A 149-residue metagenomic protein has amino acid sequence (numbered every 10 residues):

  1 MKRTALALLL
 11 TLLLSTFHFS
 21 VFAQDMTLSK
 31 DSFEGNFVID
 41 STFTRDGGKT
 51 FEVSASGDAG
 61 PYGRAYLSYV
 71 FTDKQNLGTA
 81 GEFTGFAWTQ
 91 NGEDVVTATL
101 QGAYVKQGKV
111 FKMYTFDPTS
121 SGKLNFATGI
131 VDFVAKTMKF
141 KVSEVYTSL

Functional and structural regions predicted by a protein language model:
M1-T4: Positively charged n-region of N-terminal signal peptides that target proteins for export
A7-H18: Bacterial N-terminal signal peptides
V21-L149: Beta-strand-enriched cores of mature, soluble protein domains
